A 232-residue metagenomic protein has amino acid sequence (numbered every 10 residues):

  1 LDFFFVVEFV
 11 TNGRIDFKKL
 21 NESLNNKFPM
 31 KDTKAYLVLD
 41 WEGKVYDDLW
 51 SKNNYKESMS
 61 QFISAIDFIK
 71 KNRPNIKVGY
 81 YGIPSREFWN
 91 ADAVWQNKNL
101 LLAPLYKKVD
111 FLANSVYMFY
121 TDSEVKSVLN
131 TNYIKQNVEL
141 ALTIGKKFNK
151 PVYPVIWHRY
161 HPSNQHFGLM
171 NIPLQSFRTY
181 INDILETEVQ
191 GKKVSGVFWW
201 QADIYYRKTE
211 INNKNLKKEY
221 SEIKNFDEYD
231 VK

Functional and structural regions predicted by a protein language model:
L1-R86, L169-R178: Substrate-binding cleft of extracellular glycoside hydrolase catalytic domains
L1-V7, L37-L39, V78-Y80, L112-N114 (+2 more regions): Hydrophobic faces of well-ordered beta-strands that scaffold small-molecule active sites in alpha/beta enzyme cores
K19-N26, A91-A103, N132-I144, T179-D183: Alpha-helical scaffolding within the catalytic cores of extracellular/periplasmic polymer-degrading hydrolases
L37, W41-D48, N97-N132, W199-D203: Aromatic- and acid-rich polysaccharide-binding/catalytic face of secreted or lumenal carbohydrate-active enzymes
F62-N99, K147-S163: Aromatic-lined carbohydrate-recognition surfaces of secreted/lumenal glycan-active proteins
P84-A113, Q165-P173: Substrate-binding cleft/loops of secretory-pathway carbohydrate-active enzymes
V116-Y117, P151-K232: Substrate-binding cleft of secreted/luminal carbohydrate-active enzymes
Y117-S163: Glycoside hydrolase catalytic-domain groove-lining segments
